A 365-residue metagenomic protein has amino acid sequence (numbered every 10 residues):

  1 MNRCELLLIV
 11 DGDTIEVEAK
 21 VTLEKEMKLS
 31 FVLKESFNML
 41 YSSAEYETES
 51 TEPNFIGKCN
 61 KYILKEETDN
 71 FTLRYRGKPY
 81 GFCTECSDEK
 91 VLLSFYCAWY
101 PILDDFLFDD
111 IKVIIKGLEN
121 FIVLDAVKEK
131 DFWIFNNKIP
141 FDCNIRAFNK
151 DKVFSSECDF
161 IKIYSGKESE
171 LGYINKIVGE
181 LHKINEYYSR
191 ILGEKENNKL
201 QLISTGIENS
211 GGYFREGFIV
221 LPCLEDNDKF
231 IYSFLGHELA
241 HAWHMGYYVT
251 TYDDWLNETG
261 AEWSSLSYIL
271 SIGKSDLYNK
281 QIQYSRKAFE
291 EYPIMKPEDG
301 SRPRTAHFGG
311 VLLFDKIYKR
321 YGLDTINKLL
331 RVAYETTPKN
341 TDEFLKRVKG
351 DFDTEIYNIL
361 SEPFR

Functional and structural regions predicted by a protein language model:
M1-V32, T84-D104: Extracellular ectodomain segments of secreted/surface proteins
N2-T22, N38-E47, R74-K78, S301 (+1 more regions): Beta/coil-rich, acidic/histidine-enriched accessory regions frequently appended to metallopeptidases
S30-F37, S42-A44, P222, S264 (+1 more regions): A structural signal for the main folded, soluble domain(s) of proteins
N38-L40, E45-G179, K195, Y232: Non-catalytic architectural context of zinc metalloproteases
F154-D253: Juxtacatalytic substrate-recognition/specificity segment
K176-K183, Y187, F230, F234 (+9 more regions): Extracytoplasmic/secreted proteins, especially bacterial periplasmic and envelope-associated proteins
L192-E196, W243, Y247, S264-I272 (+4 more regions): A generic secondary-structure signal for well-formed alpha-helical elements
Y252-L312, R320, R331-T337, D342 (+1 more regions): Acidic/His/Gly-enriched intrinsically disordered linker/tail segments that often contain short helix/coil "MoRF-like"
